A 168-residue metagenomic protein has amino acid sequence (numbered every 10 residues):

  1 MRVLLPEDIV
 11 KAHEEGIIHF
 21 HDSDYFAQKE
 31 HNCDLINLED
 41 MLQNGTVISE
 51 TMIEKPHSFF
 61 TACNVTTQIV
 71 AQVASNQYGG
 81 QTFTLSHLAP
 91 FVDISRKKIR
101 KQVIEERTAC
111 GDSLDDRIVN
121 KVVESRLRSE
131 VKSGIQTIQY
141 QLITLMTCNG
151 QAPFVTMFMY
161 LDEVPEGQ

Functional and structural regions predicted by a protein language model:
M1-Q168: Catalytic alpha/beta active-site cores
